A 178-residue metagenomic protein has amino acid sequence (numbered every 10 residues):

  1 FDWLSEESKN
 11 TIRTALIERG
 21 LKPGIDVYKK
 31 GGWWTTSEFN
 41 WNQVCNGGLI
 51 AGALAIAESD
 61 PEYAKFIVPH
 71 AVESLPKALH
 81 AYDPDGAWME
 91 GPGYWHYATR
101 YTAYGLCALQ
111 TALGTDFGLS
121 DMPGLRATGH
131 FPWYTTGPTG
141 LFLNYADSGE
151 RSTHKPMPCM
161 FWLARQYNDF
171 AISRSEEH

Functional and structural regions predicted by a protein language model:
F1-P138, S148: Aromatic-lined, polymer-binding surfaces characteristic of secreted/periplasmic polysaccharide-degrading enzymes
T11, E38-V44, D147-R174: Extended ligand-binding clefts on enzyme/binding-domain cores
E177-H178: Conserved small/polar residues in nucleotide/adenosyl-binding loops
